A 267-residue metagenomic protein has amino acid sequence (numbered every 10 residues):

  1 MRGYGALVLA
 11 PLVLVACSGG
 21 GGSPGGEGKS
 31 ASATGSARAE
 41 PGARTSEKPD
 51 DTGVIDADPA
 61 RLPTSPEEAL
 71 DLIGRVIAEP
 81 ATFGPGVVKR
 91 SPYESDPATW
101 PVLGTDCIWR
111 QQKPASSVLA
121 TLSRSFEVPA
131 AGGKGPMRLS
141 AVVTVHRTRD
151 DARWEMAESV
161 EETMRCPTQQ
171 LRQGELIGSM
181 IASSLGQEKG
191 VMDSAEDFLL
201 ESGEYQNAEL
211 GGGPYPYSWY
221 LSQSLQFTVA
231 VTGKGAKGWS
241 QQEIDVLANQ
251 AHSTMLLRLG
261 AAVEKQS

Functional and structural regions predicted by a protein language model:
M1-A10: N-terminal export and membrane-targeting signals
V13-A16: C-terminal motif of bacterial Sec signal peptides marking the signal peptidase cleavage site
S18-G21: Bacterial signal peptide processing site
T34-V76: N-terminal low-complexity, Pro/Thr/Ser-rich intrinsically disordered segments that act as propeptides or flexible
D51, I55-L62, V87-Y217, A251 (+2 more regions): A small/polar (G/S/T-enriched), proline-flanked helix-loop surface module common in exported/cell-envelope proteins
L139-V142, Q226-G235: Short, well-ordered beta-strand elements
P216-S224: Short, surface-exposed beta-strand/loop micro-motifs that present aromatic residues
G233-Q250: A short acidic/glycine-rich loop-to-helix N-cap element
